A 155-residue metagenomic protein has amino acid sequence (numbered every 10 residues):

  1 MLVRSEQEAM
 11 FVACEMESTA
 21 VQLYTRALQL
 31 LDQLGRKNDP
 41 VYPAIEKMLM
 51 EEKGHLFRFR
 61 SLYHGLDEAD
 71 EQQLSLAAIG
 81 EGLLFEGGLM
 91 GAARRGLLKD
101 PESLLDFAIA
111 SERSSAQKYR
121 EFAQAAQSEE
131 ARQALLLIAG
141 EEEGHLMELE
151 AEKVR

Functional and structural regions predicted by a protein language model:
M1-R155: Non-heme di-metal
